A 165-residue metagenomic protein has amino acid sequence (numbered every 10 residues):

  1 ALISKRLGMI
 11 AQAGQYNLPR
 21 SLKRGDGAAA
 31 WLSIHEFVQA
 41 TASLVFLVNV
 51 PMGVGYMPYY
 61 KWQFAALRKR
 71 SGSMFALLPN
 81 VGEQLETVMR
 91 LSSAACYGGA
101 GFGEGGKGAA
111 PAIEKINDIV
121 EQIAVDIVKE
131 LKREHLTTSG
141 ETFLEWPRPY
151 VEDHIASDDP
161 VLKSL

Functional and structural regions predicted by a protein language model:
A1-L165: Conserved nucleotidyltransferase catalytic core and NTase-mimicking acidic/glycine-rich helix/loop elements in nucleic
